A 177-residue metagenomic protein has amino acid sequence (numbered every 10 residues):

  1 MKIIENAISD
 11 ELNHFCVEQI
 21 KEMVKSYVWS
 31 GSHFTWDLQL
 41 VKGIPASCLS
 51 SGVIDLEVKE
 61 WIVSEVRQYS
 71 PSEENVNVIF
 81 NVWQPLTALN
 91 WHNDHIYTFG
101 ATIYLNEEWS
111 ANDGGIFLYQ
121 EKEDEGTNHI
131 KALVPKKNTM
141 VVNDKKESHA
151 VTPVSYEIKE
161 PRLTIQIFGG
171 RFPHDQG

Functional and structural regions predicted by a protein language model:
M1-P71: Non-heme Fe(II)/2-oxoglutarate
V63, R67-G177: Catalytic core of non-heme Fe(II) oxygenases with the double-stranded beta-helix
